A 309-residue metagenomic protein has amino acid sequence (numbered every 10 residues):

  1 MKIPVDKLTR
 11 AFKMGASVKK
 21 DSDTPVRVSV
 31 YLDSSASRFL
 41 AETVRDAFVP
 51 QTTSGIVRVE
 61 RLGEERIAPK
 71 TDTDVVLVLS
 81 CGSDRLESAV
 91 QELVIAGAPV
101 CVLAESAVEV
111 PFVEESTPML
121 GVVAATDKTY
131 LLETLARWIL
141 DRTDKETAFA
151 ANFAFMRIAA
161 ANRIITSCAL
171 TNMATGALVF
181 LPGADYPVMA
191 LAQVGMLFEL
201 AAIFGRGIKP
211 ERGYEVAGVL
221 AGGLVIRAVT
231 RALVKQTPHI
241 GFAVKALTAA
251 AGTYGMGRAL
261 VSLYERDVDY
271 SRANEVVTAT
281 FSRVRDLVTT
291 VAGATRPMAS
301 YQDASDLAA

Functional and structural regions predicted by a protein language model:
M1-R61: Extended, compositionally biased accessory segments flanking or bridging domains
K2-I3, D46, P50-Q51, R66-K70 (+1 more regions): Low-complexity, polar/amphipathic intrinsically disordered segments that mediate membrane, lipid-surface
D6, A125-E133, R137-A177: C-terminal-of-GTPase-core extension/linker across diverse P-loop GTPases
V30-S35, V78-S83, L103-A107: Structural motif
L40, I56-L62, G97-F149: Canonical P-loop GTPase G-domain recognition
R45-D74, C81-V90: A short, well-structured beta->alpha microelement
N162-G255, A259: Membrane-inserting effector segments that mediate pore formation, membrane fusion, or transient membrane insertion
V261, E265-A309: Acidic, carboxylate-rich catalytic segments that either coordinate divalent cations
